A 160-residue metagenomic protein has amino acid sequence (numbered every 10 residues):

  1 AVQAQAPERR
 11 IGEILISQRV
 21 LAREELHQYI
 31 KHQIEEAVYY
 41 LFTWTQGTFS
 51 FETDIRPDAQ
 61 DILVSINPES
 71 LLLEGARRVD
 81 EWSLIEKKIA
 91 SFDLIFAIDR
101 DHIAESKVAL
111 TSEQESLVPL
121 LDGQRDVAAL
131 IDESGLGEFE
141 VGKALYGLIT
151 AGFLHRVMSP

Functional and structural regions predicted by a protein language model:
A1-P160: Acidic, Ser/Thr/Pro-enriched low-complexity segments and adjacent helix/loop capping patches that create flexible
